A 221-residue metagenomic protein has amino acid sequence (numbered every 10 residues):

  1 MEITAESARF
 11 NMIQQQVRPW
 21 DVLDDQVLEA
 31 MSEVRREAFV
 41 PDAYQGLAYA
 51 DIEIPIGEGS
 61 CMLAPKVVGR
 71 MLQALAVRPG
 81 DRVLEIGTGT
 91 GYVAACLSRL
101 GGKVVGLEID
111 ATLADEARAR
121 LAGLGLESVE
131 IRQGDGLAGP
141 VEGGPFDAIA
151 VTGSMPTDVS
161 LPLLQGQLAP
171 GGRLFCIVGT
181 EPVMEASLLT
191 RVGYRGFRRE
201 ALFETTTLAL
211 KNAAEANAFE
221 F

Functional and structural regions predicted by a protein language model:
M1-L84, Y92-C96, L100, L113-G123 (+4 more regions): Class I SAM-dependent transferase core
A76-F197: Conserved nucleotide-cofactor-binding alpha/beta core module
F221: Catalytic, metal-anchored helix/loop core of enzyme active sites in primary metabolism
